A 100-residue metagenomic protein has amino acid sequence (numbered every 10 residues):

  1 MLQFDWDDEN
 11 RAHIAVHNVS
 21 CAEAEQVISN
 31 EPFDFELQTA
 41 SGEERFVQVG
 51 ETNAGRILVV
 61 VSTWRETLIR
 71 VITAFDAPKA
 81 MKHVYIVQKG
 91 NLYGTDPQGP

Functional and structural regions predicted by a protein language model:
M1-P100: Ribonuclease/tRNase effector modules and their secretory precursors
